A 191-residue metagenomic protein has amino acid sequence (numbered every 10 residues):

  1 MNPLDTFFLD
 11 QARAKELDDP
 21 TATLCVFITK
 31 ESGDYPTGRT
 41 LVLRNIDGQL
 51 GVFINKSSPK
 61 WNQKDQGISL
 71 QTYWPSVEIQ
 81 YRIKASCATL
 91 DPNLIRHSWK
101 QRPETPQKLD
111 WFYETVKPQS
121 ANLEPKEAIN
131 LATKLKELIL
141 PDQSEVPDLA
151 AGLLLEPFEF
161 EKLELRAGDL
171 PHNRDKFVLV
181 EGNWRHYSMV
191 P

Functional and structural regions predicted by a protein language model:
M1-D47, G51, N55, N62-K64: An N-terminal domain-cap segment
D10, T72-W74, W184: Tryptophan-centered motif/residue detector
D18, Y73-W74, F112: A short, aromatic/hydrophobic, helix- or strand-capping loop or linear motif that either lines the entrance/gate
A22-L24, G48-L50, Q66-I68, L149-G152 (+1 more regions): Short, surface-exposed beta-edge/turn micro-motifs
I28-S32, R44, Q71-P75, L163-L165: A generic structural motif
G33, S58, S76-E78, D91 (+1 more regions): Residues that cap or initiate secondary-structure elements
R44-R82, S86: A short mixed-secondary-structure module that forms the rim of ligand-binding clefts
Q80-P191: Charged, gly/pro-rich active-site loop segments
